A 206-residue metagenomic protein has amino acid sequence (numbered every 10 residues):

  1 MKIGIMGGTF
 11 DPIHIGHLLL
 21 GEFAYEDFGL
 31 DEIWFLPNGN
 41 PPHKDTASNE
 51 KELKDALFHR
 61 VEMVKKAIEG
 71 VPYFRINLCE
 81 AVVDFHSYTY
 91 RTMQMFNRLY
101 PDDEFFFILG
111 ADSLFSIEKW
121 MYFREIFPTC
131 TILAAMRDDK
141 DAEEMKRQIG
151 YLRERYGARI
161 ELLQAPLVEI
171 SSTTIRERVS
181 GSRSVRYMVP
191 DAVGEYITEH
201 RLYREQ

Functional and structural regions predicted by a protein language model:
M1-Q206: Nucleotidyltransferase catalytic core that binds NTPs
